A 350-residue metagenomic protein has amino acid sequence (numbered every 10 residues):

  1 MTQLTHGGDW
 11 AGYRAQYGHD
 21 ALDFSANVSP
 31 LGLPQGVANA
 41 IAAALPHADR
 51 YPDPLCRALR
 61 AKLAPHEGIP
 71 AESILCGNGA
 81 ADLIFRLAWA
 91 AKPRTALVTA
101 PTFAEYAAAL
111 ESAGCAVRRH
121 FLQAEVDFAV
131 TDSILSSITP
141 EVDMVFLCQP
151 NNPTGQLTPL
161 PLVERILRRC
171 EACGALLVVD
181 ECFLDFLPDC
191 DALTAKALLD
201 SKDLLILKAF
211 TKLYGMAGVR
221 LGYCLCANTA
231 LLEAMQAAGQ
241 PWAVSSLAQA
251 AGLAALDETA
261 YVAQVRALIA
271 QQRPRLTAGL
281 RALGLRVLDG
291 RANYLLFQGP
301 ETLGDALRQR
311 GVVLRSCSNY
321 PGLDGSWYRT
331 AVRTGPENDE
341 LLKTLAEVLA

Functional and structural regions predicted by a protein language model:
M1-R50: N-terminal "arm"/small-domain region of PLP-dependent enzymes with the aminotransferase-like
G32-P34, L55, D203-V287: PLP-dependent aminotransferase class I/II
P52, A64-R86: Short loop-beta-helix segment that forms the pyridoxal 5′-phosphate
W89-L147: PLP-dependent aminotransferase-like
E111, A129-E141, P153-L177, E181-L213: Active-site pre-lysine segment of PLP-dependent enzymes
R119-F121, M144-N151, L177-E181, L288-D289: Short beta-strands and strand-loop turn motifs
P161, Q309-R310, N319-A350: PLP-dependent enzyme catalytic core of the Aspartate aminotransferase-like
I269-A270, L280-G311: Conserved PLP-binding catalytic core of the aspartate aminotransferase-like
